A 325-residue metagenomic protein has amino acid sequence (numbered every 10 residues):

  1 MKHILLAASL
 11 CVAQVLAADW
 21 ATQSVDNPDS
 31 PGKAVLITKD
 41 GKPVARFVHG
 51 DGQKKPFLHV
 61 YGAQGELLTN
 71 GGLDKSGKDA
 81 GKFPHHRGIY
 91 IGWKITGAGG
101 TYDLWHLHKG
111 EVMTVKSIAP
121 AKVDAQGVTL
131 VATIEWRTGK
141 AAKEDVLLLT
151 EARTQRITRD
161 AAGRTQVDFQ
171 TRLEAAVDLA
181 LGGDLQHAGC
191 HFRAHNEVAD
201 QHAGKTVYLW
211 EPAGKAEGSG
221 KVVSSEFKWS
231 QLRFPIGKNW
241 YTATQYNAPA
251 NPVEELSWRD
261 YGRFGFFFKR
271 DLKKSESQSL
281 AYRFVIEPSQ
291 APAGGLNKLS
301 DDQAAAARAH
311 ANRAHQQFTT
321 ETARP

Functional and structural regions predicted by a protein language model:
M1-A7: Sec-dependent signal peptide recognition, specifically the positively charged N-region followed immediately by
A8-A17: Hydrophobic h-region of N-terminal signal peptides that target proteins for export in Gram-negative bacteria
A18-F83, D184, N297: Beta-strand-rich N-terminal accessory domains
G50-G52, P56-G62, D160-A203: Acidic (Asp/Glu-rich), glycine- and aromatic
H85-G163: Extended, loop-rich substrate-binding clefts of extracytoplasmic carbohydrate-active enzymes
I134-K140, Q155-R159, L173-V177, A194-V198 (+1 more regions): Beta-strand elements of well-folded, non-transmembrane domains
Q186-K274: Trp/Gly-enriched beta-strand surface patches
Y241-P325: Beta-strand-rich recognition/accessory modules
